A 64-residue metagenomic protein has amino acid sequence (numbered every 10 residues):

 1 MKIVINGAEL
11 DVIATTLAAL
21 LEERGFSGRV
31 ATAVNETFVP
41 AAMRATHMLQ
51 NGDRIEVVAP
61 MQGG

Functional and structural regions predicted by a protein language model:
M1-G63: Ubiquitin-like/PB1-type beta-grasp interaction modules and other compact soluble beta-rich domains
